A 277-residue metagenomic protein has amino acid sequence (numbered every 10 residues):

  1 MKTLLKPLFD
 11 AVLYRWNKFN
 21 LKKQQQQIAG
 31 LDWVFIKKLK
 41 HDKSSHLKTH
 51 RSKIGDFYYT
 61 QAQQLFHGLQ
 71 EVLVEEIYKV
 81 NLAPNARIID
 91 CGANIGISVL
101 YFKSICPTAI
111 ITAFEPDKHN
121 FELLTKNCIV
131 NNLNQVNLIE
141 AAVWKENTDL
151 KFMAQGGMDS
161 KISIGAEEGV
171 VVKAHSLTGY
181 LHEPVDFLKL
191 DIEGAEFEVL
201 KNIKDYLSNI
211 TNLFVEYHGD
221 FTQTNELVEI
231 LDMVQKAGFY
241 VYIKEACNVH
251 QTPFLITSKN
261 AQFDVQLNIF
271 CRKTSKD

Functional and structural regions predicted by a protein language model:
M1-D277: Phosphate/nucleotide-binding beta-alpha loop and adjacent structural elements of enzyme active sites
